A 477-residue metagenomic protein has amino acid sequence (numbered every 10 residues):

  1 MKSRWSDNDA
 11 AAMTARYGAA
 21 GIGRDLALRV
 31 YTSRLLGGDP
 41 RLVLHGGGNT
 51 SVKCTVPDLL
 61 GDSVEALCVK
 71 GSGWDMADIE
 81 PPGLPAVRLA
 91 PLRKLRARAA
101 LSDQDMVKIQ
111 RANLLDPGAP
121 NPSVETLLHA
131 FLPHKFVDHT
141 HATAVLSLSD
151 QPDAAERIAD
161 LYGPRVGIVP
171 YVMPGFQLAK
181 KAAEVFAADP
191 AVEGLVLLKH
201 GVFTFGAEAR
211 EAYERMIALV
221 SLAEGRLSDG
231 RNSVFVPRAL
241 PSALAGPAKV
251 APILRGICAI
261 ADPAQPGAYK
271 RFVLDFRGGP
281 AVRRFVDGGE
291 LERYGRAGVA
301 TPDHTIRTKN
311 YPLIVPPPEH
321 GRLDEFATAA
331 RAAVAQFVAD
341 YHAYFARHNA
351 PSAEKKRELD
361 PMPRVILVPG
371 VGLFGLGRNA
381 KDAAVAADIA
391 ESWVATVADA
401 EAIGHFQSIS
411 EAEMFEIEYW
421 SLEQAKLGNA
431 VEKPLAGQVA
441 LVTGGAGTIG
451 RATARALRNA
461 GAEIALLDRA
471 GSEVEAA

Functional and structural regions predicted by a protein language model:
M1-L441, A452, A456: Glycine-rich flexible loops
L441-V442, L466: A generic structural signal for short
A446-G447: Conserved glycine-rich cofactor-binding loop
A462-A476: Conserved glycine-rich Rossmann-like NAD(P)H-binding loop of the short-chain dehydrogenase/reductase
